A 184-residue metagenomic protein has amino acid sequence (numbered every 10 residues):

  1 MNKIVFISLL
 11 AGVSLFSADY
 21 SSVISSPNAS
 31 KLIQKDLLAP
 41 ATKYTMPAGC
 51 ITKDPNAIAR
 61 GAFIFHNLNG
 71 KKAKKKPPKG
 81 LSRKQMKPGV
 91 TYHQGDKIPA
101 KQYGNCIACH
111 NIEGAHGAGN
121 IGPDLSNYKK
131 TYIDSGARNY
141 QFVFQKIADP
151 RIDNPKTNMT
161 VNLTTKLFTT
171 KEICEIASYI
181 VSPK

Functional and structural regions predicted by a protein language model:
N2-P88, A177-K184: Post-cleavage N-terminal segment of exported redox proteins
A18-I24, Y92-Q94, A118-K130, A148-I173: Axial heme c-ligation environment in periplasmic c-type cytochrome domains
A39, P47, S135, P150-R151: Short secondary-structure boundary micro-motifs
T42, D96-I98, R151: Secretory-pathway extracellular proteins and peptide precursors enriched for disulfide-bonded cysteines
C50-I58, P99, A118, G136 (+3 more regions): Solvent-exposed, acidic/flexible segments
F63-A73, A100-I112, D124-N127, Q141-A148 (+2 more regions): C-type cytochrome heme c attachment motif
K72-K76, G136, N154, N158: Secondary-structure transition/capping residues
L81-F144: Gly/Gly-Pro-rich "capping" loops immediately C-terminal to redox-active cysteine motifs in periplasmic/lumenal
